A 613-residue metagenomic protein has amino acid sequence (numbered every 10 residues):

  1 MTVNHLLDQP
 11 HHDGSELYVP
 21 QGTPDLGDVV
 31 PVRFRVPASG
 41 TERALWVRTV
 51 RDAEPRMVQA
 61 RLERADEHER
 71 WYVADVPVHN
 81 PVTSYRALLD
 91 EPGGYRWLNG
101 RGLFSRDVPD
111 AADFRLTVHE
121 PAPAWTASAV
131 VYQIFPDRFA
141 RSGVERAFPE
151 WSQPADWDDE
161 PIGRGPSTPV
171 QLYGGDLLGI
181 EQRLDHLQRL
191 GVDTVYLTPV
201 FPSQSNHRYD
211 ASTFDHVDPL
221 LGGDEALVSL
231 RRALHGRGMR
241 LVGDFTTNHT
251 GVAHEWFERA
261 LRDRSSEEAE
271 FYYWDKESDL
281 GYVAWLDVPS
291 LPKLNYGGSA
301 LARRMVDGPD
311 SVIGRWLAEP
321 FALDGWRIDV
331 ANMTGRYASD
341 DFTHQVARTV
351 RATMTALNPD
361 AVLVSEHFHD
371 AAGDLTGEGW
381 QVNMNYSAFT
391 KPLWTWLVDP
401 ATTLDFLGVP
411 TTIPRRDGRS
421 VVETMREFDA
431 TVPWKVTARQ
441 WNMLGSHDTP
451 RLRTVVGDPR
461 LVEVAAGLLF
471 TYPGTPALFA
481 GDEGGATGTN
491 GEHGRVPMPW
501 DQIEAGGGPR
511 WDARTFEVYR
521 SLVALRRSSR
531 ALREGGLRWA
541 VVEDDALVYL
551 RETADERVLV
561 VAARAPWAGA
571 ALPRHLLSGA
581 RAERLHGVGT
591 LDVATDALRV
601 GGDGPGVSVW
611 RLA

Functional and structural regions predicted by a protein language model:
M1-V29, A53-Q133, F139-S167, L172: The feature marks proteins involved in alpha-glucan
V19-Q21, P31-R33, W539-L577: Carbohydrate-binding surface patches
F34, I134, L187, L197 (+9 more regions): Conserved, mostly hydrophobic/aromatic
F34, T41-V58, Y85, W567-G589: Beta-strand-rich binding/interaction modules
A38, V130, A594-A613: C-terminal beta-strand-rich structural cap/linker in extracellular carbohydrate-active enzymes
V131, F135-D193, V200-F321, V346 (+2 more regions): Substrate-binding/active-site clefts of carbohydrate-active enzymes
V228-G243, N248-E270, E277-D279, D324 (+7 more regions): Active-site-proximal helices and loops of the catalytic beta/alpha 8
D329-T334, W434-G457: Active-site clefts of carbohydrate-active enzymes
